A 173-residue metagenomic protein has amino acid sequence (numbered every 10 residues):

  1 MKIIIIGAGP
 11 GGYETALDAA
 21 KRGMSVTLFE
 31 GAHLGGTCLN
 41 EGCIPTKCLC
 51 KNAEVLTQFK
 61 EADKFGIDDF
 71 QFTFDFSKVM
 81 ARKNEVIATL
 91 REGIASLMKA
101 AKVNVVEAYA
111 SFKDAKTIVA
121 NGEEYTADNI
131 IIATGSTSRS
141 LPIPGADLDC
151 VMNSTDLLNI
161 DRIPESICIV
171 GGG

Functional and structural regions predicted by a protein language model:
M1-G11, I163-G173: Beta1/beta-strand and adjacent pyrophosphate-binding region of the FAD-binding site in flavoprotein oxidoreductases
A8, L17-M24, F29-E165: Glycine-rich flavin
E14: Short alpha-helical segment within the catalytic ATP-binding CA
